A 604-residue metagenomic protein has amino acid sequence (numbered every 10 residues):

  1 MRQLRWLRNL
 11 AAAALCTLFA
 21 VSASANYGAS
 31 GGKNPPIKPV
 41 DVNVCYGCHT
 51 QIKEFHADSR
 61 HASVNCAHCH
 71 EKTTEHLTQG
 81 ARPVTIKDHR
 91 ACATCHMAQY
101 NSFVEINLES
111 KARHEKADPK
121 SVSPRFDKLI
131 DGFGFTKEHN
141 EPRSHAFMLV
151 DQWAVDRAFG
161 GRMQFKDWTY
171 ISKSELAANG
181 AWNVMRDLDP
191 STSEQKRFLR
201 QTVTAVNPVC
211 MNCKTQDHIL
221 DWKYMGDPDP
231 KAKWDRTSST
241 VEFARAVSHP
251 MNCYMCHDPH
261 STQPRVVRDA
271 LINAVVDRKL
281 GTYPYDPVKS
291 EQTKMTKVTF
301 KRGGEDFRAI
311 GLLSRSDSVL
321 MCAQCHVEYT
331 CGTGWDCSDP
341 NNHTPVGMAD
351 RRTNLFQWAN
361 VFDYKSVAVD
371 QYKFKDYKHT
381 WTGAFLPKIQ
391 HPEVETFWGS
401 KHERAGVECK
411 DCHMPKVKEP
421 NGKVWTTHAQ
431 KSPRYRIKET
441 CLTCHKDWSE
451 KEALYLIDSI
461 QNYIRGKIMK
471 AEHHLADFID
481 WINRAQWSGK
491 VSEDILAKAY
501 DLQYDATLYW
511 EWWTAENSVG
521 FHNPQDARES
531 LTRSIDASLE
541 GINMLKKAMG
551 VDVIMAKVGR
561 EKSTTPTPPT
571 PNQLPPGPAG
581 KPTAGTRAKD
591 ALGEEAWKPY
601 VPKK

Functional and structural regions predicted by a protein language model:
M1-W6: N-terminal secretory signal peptides that target proteins for export/translocation
L10-S22: Bacterial N-terminal signal peptides
N26-K33, E54-V64, T73-S191, W222-D411 (+3 more regions): Primarily the internal scaffold of c-type cytochrome electron-transfer domains, especially repeated/multiheme c-type
Y27-T50: Short N-terminal segments immediately surrounding and downstream of signal-peptide cleavage
N43, P208-V209, Q216-G226, Q292: Acidic/polar, low-complexity linker and loop regions
G47, P190-S193: Eukaryotic beta-rich interaction modules
A67-C69: Extracellular cysteine-rich, disulfide-stabilized repeat modules
T192-Q195, R200-L220: A cross-kingdom signal targeting lumenal/periplasmic-facing segments of multi-pass membrane and secretory-pathway
